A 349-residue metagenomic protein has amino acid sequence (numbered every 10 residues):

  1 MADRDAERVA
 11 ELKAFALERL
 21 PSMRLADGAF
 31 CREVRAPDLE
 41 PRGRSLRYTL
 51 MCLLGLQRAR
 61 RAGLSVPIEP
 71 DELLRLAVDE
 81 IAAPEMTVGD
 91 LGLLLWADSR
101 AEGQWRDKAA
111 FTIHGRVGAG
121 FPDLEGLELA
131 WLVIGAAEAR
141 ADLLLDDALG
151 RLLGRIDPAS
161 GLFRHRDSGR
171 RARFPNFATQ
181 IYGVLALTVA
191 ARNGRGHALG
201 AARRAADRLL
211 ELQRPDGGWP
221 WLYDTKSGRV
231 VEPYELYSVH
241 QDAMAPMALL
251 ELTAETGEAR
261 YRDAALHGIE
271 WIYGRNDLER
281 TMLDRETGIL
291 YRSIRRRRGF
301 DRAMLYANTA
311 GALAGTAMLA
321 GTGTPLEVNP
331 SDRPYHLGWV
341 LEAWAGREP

Functional and structural regions predicted by a protein language model:
M1-P349: Glycan-recognition and catalytic cores of secretory/periplasmic carbohydrate-active enzymes
